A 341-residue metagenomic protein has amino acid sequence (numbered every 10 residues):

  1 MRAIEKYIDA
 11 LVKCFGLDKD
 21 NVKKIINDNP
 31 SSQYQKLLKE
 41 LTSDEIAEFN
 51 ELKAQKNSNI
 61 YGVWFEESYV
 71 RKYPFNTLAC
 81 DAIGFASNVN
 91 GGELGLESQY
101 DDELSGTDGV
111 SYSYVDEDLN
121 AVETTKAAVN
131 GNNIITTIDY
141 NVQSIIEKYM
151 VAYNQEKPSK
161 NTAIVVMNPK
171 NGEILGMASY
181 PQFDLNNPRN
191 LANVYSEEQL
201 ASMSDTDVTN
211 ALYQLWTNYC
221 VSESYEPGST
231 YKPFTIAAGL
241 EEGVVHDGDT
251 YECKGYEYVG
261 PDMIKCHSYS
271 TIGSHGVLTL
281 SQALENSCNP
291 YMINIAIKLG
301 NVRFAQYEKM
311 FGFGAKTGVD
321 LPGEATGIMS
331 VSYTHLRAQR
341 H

Functional and structural regions predicted by a protein language model:
R2-G131: Small/polar-residue-rich segments within soluble enzyme cores
E5-I8, I46, N50, A79 (+9 more regions): Extracytoplasmic/secreted envelope proteins and their assembly/folding machinery, especially bacterial periplasmic
D20-I25, G62, K157-V166, G248-D249 (+2 more regions): Surface-exposed patches in mature extracellular/periplasmic domains of secreted proteins
E40-T42, S68-V70, F85-N88, D139-N141 (+4 more regions): Solvent-exposed coil/turn segments that connect beta secondary-structure elements in extracytoplasmic/periplasmic
I60, T77, V129-N133, S159-T162 (+4 more regions): Extracytoplasmic
G92-S111, A163-N186: Carboxylate/His-rich catalytic cores and anion/metal-binding grooves
E117-E123, K170-T230, F234-R337: Beta-lactam-recognizing serine transpeptidase/beta-lactamase-like catalytic domain environment
A121-T162: Conserved, well-ordered alpha-helix/loop/beta-strand core segments that scaffold catalytic motifs
